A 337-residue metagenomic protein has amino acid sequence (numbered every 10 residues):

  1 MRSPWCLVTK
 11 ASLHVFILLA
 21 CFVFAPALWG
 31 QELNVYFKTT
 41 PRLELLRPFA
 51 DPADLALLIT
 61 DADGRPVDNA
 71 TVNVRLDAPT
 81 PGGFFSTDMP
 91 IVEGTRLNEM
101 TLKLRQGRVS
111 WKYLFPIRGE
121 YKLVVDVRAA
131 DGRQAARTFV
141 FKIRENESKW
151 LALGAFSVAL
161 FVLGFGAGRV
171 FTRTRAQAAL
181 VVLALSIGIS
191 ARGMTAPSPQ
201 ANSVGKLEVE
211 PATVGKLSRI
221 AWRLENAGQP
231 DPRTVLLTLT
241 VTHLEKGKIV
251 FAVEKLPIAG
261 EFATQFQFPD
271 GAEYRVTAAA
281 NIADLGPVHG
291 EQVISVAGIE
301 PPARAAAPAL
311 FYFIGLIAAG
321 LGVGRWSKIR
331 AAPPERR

Functional and structural regions predicted by a protein language model:
M1-W5, F24, T39, T195: Selective for proline/serine-rich intrinsically disordered segments in cytosolic/nuclear regulatory regions
S3-F16: Bacterial N-terminal signal peptides that target proteins for export
L13-A25, A184-S186: Bacterial N-terminal signal peptides
W29-V182, G188-R336: N-terminal soluble domains immediately following signal/targeting peptides that reside in extracytoplasmic
